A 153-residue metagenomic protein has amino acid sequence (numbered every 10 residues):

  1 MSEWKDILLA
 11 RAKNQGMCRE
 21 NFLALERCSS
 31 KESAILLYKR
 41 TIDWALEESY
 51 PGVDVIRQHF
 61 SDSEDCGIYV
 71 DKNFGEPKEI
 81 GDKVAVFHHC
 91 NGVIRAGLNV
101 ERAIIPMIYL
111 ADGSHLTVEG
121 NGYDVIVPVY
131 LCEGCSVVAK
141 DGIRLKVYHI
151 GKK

Functional and structural regions predicted by a protein language model:
M1-K153: Short, glycine-biased loop/turn motifs at secondary-structure junctions and in low-complexity Ser/Thr/Pro-rich termini
